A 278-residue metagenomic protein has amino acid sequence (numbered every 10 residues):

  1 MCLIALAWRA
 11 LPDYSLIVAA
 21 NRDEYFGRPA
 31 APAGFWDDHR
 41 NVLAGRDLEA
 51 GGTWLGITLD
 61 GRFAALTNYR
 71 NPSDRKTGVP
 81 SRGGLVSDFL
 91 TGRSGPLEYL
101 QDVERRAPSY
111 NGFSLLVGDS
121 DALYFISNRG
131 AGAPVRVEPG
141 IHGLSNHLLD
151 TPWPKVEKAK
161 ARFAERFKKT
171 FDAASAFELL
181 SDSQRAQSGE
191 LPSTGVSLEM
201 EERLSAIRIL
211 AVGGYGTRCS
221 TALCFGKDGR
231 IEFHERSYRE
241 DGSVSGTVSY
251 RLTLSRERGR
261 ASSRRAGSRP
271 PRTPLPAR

Functional and structural regions predicted by a protein language model:
M1-R260, R264-R265, P270, P274-R278: N-terminal nucleophile
